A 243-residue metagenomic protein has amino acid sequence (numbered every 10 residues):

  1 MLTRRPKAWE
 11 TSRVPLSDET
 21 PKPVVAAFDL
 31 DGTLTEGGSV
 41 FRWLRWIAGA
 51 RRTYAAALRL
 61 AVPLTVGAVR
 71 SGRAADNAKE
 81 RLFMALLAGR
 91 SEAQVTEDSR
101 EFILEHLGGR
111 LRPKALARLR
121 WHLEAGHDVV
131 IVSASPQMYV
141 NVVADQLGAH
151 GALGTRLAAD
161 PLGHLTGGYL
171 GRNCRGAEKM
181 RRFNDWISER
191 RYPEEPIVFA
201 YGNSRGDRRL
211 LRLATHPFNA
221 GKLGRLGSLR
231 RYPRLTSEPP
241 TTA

Functional and structural regions predicted by a protein language model:
L2-S17, P21-P23, E97, L104-A243: C-terminal cap/substrate-recognition subdomain and adjoining C-terminal extension of metal-dependent phosphatase-like
E10-S71: Active-site neighborhood of HAD-like aspartate-dependent phosphohydrolases
L34, G89, G176-M180: Electropositive phosphate-/nucleotide-binding environments in soluble metabolic enzymes
T35-S39, L60, N77-A78, R90 (+1 more regions): Generic alpha-helix structural propensity
V40-F41, E80, M180: A general structural signal for well-ordered alpha-helical segments in protein cores
T65-E92, R156-D160: Short, compositionally biased "basic patch" segments
A78-P113: Metal-dependent phosphoesterase signature
